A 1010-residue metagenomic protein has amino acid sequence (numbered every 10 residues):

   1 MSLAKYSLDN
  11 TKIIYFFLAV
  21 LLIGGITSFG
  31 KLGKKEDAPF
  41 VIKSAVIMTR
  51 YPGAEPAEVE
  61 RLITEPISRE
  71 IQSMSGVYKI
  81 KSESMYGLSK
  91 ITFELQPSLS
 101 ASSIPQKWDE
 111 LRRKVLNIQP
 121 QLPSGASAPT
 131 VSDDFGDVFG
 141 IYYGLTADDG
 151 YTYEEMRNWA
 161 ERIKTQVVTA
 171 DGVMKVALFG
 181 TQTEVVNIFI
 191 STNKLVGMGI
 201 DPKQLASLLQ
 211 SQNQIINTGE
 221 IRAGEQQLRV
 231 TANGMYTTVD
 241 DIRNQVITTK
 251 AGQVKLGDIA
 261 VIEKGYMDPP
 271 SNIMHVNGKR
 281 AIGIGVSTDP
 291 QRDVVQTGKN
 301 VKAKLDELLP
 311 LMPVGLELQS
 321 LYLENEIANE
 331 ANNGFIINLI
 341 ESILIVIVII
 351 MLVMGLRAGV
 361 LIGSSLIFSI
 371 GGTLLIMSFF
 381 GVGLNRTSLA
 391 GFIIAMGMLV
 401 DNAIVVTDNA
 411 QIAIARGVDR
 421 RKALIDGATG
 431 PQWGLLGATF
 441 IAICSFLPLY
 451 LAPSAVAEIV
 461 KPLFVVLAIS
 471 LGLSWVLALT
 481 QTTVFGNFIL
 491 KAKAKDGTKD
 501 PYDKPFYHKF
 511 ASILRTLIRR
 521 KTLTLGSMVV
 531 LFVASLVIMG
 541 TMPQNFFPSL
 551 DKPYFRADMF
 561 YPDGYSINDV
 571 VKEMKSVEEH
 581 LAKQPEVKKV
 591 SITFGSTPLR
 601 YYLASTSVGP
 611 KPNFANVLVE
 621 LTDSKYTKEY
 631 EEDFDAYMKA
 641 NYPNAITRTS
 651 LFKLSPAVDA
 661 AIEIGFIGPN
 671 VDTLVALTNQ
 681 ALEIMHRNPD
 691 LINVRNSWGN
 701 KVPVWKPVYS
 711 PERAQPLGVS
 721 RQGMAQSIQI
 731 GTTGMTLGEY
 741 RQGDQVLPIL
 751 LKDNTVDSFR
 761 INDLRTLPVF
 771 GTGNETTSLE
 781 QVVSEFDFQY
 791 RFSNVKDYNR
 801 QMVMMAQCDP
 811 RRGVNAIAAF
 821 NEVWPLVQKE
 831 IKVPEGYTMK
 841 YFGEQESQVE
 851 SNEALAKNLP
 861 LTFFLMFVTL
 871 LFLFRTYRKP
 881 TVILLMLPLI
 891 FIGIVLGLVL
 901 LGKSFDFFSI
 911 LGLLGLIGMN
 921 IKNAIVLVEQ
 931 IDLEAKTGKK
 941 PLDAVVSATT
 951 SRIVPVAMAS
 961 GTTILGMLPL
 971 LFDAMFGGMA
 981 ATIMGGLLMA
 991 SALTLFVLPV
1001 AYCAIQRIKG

Functional and structural regions predicted by a protein language model:
M1-K34, P431, T498-P548, K588: Signature of alpha-helical transmembrane segments and their immediate interfacial
Y6, D37, M48, Q119 (+7 more regions): Extracytoplasmic/periplasmic membrane-proximal domains and adjacent transmembrane bundles of envelope biogenesis
K12, V20-A54, L116-G125, L449-E458 (+4 more regions): Transmembrane helices with small-residue packing motifs
F16, E55-L62, L99-E110, F139-Y142 (+17 more regions): Solvent-exposed, non-transmembrane alpha-helical starts
G25-K31, E317, L344-I412, I469 (+5 more regions): Hydrophobic transmembrane alpha-helices and their membrane-interface caps in long multi-pass transport proteins
V59-D134, N193-Q214, M235, N568-A657 (+2 more regions): Solvent-exposed, membrane-proximal periplasmic/extracellular interface segments of envelope transport and secretion
L321, A328, N332, T407 (+4 more regions): Helix-loop junctions and hydrophobic alpha-helical segments within the transmembrane domains of large membrane
M396, V400-A410, Q432-L451, E458-T498 (+5 more regions): Transmembrane alpha-helices and their membrane-interface boundaries in multi-pass membrane transporters and channels
